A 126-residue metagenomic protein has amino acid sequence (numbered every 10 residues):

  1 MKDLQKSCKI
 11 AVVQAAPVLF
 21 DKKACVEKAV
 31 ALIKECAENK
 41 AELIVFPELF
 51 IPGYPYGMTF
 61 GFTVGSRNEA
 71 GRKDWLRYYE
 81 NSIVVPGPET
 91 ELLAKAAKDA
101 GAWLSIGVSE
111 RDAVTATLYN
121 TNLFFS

Functional and structural regions predicted by a protein language model:
M1-S126: Hydrophobic structural segments
